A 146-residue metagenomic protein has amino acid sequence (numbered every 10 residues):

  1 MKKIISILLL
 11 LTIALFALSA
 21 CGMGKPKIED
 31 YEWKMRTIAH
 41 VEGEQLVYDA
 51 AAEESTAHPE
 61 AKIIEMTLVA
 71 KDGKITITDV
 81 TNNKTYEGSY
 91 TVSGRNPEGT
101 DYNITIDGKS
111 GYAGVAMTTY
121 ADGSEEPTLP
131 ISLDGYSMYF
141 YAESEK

Functional and structural regions predicted by a protein language model:
K2-M23: Sec-dependent N-terminal signal peptides of Gram-positive bacterial secreted proteins and lipoproteins
C21-T37, G43: N-terminal helix-cap/turn-to-beta initiation motif at the start of protein domains
I28, T67-I75, M117-L129, E145-K146: Short, solvent-exposed coil/turn segments at beta-strand boundaries
Q45-P97: N-terminal glycine/threonine-rich, aromatic-flanked beta-hairpin/loop signature
A51-H58, G94-Y120: An anionic, turn-rich surface loop/hairpin at beta-sheet edges that serves as a generic interaction/coordination patch
E65-L68, G88-V92, Y112-A121, F140-A142: Hydrophobic/aromatic beta-strand elements that line small-molecule binding cavities or substrate pockets in beta-rich
T81-N83, D107-Y112, L133-S137: Glycine-centered tight beta-turn/hairpin loop motif at sheet-sheet or coil-to-beta transitions
T85-N96, P130-K146: Edge beta-strand at a domain terminus
